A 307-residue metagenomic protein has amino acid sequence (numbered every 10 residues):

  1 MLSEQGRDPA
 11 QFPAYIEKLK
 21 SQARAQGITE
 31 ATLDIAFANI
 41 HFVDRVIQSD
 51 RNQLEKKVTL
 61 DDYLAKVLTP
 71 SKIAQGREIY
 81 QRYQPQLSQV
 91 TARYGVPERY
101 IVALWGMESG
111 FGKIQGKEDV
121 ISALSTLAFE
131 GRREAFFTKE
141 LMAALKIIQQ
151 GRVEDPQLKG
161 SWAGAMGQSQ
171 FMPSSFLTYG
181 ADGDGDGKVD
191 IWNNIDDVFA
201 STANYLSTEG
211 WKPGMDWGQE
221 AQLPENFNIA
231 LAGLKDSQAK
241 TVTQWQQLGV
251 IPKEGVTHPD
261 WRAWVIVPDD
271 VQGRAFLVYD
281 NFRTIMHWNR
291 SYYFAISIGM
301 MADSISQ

Functional and structural regions predicted by a protein language model:
L2-T91: An acidic, Gly/Ser/Thr/Pro-rich helix-cap/linker signature
A23, T32-D44, P97-G112, A144-Q149 (+1 more regions): Short, functionally critical alpha-helical segments immediately adjacent to catalytic or ligand/cofactor-binding
F42-S49, S109-E118, E130-E134, Q150-P156 (+2 more regions): Secretory-pathway/luminal and periplasmic proteins that interact with or process carbohydrate-rich
D61-A65, Q115-T138, T202, A232 (+1 more regions): Catalytic and substrate-binding regions of cell-wall glycan-acting enzymes that process beta-1,4-linked
Q75, R133-L177, N193: Acidic, aromatic-lined catalytic clefts of primarily extracellular/periplasmic carbohydrate-active enzymes that remodel
D119-A128, L141, M166-A181, T202: Substrate-binding/active-site groove segments that recognize and process beta-1,4-linked N-acetyl-hexosamine
G183-I191: Acidic, glycine-anchored loop motifs typical of Ca2+
A221-Q307: C-terminal soluble interaction/assembly domains
